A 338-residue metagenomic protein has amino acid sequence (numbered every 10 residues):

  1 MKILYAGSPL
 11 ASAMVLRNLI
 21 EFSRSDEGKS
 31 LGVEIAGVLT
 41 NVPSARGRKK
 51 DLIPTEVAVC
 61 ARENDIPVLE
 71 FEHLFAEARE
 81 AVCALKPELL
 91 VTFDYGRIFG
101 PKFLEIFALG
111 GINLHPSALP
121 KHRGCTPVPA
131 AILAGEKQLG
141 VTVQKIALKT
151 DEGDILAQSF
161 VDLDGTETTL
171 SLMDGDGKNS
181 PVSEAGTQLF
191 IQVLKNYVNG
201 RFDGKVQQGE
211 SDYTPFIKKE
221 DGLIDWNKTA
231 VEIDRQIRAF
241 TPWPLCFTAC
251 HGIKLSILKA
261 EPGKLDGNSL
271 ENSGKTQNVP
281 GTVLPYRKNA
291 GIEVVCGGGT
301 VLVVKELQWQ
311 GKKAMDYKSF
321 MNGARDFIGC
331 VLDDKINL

Functional and structural regions predicted by a protein language model:
M1-R48: N-terminal Rossmann-like dinucleotide-binding module
K2, L89-Y213, K218-E220: Donor/substrate-binding cores of folate-linked one-carbon enzymes
P9-A11, E72-A76, Y95-R97: Short beta->alpha connector loops
S12-M14, R79, F99-P101: Short, well-ordered alpha-helical microsegments
K29-G32, N41, A45-E88: N-terminal glycine-/serine-/threonine-rich beta1-alpha1-beta2 phosphate-ribose binding loop of Rossmann-like
Q192-A249, S256: Active-site-lining helix/loop region of Rossmann-like oxidoreductase modules
N227-L338: An anion-binding loop in the catalytic cleft
